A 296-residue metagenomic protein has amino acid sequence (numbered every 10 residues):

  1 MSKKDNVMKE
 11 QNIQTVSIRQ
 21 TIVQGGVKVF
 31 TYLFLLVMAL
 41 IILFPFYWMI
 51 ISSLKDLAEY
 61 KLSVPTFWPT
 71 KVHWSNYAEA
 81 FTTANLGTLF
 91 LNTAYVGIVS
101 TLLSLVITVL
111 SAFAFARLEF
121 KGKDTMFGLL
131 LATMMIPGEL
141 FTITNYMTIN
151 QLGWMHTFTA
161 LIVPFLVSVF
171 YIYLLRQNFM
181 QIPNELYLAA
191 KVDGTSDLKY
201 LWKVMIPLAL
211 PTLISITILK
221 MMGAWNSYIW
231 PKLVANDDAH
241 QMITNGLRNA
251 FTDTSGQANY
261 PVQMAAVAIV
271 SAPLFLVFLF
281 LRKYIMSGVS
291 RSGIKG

Functional and structural regions predicted by a protein language model:
M1-I22: Short, Lys/Arg-rich, polar N-terminal cytosolic tail immediately upstream of the first transmembrane signal-anchor
R19-V23, V27-G296: A structural signal for multi-pass alpha-helical bundles of membrane permease subunits that mediate small-molecule
